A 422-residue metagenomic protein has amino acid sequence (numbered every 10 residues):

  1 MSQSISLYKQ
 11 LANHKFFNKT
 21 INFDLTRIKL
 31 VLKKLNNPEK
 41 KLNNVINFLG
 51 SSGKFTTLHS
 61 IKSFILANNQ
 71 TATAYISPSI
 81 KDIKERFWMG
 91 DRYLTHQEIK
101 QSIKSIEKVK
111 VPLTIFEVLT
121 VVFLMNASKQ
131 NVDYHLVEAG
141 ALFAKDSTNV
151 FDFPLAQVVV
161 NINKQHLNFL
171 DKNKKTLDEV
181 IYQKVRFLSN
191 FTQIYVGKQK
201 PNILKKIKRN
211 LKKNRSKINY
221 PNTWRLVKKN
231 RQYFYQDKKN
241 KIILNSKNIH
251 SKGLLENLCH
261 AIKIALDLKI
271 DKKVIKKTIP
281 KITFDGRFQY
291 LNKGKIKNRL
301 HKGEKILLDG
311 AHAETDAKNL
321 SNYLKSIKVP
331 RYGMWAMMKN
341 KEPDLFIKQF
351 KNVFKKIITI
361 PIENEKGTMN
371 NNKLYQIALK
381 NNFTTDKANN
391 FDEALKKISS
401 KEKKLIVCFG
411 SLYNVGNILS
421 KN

Functional and structural regions predicted by a protein language model:
M1-G50, S63, A67-N68: Short functional linear segments
I21, L25, L32-K33, P38-L42 (+3 more regions): ATP-dependent carboxylate-amine ligase catalytic core
T57-S60: Hydrophobic positions on the alpha1 helix immediately C-terminal to the Walker A/P-loop
Y75, Q193-Q199, M334-W335, K355-E363: Short internal beta-strands
K129-E138, P154-K277: Acidic, Mg2+-coordinating active-site environments of NTP-dependent enzymes
Y134, D146-V158, N163-Q165, K241-K356: Nucleotide phosphate-binding/pyrophosphate-handling subdomain across enzymes that bind or process nucleotide phosphates
K200-R209, K213-I218, N230, H301-I306 (+1 more regions): C-terminal helical cap/extension that packs against the catalytic core of soluble nucleotide-cofactor enzymes
S411: Active-site-proximal loop/hinge segments that shape catalytic or ion-binding/gating pockets
